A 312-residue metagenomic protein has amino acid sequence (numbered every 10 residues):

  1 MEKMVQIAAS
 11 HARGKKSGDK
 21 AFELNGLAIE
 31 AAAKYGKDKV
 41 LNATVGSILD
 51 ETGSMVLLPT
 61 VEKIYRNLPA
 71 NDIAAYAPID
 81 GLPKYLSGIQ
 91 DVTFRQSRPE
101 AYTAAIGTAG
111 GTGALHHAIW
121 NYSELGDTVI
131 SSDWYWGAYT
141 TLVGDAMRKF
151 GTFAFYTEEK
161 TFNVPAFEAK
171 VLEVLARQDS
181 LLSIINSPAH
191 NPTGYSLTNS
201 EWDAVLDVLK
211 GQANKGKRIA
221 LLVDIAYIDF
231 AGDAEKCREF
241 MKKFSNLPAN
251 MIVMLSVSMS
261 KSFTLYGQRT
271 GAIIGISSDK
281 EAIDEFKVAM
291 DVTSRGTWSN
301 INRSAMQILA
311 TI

Functional and structural regions predicted by a protein language model:
M1-G14: Generic N-terminal amphipathic, Lys/Arg-enriched alpha-helix
S17-A109: N-terminal small-domain helix-loop-helix segment of the aminotransferase-like
L49-G53, N191-G194, D229-A231, F263-Y266: Short catalytic/ligand-binding loop motif for oxyanion handling, primarily in non-cytosolic enzymes, centered on
P69-R218, I228-L247: Conserved core of the PLP fold type I
G88, S245-I312: Conserved core segment of the aminotransferase class I/II
L222: Generic enzyme active-site microenvironment
I225: Walker B catalytic acidic pair
